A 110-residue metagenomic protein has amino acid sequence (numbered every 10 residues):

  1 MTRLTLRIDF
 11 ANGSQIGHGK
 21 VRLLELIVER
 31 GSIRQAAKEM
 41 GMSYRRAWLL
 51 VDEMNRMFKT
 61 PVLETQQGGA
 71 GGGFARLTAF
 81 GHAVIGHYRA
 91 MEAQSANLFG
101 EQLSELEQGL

Functional and structural regions predicted by a protein language model:
M1-N12: Short, Lys/Arg-enriched N-terminal segment that forms or immediately precedes the first helix of a structured domain
S14-L24, W48: Short alpha-helical elements of helix-turn-helix
I27-K38: Short helix-boundary/capping micro-motifs
G41-S43: Central "turn" residue of the DNA-binding helix-turn-helix
E53: Alpha-helical DNA-recognition elements
R56-P61: Residue cluster at the C-terminal edge of the helix-turn-helix DNA-binding motif
T65-A90: Basic, amphipathic "hinge/linker" alpha-helix immediately C-terminal to the N-terminal HTH DNA-binding motif
V84-L106: Alpha-helical linker/hinge and terminal dimerization helices associated with HTH transcriptional regulators
